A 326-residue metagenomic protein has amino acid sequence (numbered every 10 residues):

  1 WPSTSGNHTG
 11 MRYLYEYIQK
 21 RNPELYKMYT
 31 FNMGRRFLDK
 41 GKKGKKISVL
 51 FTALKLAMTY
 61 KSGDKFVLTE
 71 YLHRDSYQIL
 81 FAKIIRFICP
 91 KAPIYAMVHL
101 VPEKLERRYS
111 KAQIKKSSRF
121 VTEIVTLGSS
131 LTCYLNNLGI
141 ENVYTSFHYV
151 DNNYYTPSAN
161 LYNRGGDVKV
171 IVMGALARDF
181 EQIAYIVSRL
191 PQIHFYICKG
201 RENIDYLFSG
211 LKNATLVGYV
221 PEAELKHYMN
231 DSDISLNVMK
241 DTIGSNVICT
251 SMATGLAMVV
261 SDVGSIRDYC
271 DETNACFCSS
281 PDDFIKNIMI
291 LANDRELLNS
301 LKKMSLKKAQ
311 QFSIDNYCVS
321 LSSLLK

Functional and structural regions predicted by a protein language model:
G10, G165-Y206: Conserved catalytic-core segment of nucleotide-activated headgroup transferases in glycan assembly
T122-N136, I140-P157: Donor nucleotide-sugar binding/catalytic pocket of nucleotide-sugar-dependent glycosyltransferases
V150-D167, E181: Acidic anion/phosphate-binding donor-loop and adjacent secondary structure in glycosyltransferase catalytic cores
K199, I204-K226: Nucleotide-activated donor-binding/catalytic signature segment of Leloir-type glycosyltransferases, i.e., the conserved
N230-I243, L256: Acidic donor-binding loop of glycosyltransferase active sites
K240, L256, V260-R267: Short glycine-rich donor-binding/catalytic loop of glycosyltransferases that coordinates the nucleotide-sugar
E272-D282, I290-E296: Conserved acidic donor-binding segment of nucleotide-sugar-dependent glycosyltransferases
I290, L297-Q311, S320-S323: A short, well-ordered alpha-helix in the C-terminal region of glycosyltransferases
